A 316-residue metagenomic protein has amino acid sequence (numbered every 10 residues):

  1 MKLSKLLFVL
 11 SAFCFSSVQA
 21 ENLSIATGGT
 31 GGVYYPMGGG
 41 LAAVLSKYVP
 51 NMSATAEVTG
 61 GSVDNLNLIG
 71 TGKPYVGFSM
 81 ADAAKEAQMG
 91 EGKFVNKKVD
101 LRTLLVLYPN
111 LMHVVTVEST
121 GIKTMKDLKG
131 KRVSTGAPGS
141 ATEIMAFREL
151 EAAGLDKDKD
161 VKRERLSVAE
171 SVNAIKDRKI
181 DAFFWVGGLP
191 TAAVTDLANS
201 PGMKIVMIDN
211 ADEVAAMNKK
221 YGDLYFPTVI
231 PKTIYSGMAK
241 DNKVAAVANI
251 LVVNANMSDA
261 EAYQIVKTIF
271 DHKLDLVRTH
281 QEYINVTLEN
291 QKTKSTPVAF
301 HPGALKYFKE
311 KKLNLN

Functional and structural regions predicted by a protein language model:
F15-A20: Sec/Tat signal peptide C-region and signal peptidase I cleavage site
E21-A137: Short, glycine-/small- and polar/acidic-enriched structural segments that line small-molecule recognition paths
L23-S24, V44, F94-D100, Y108 (+4 more regions): Hinge/capping helix and adjacent helix->loop/strand transition within the periplasmic-binding protein
L41-N51, G92, E143-V161, K176-K179 (+2 more regions): Ligand-binding cleft/hinge of the Venus flytrap
A56-N67, D156-K176, G188-A192: Short helix-initiation/N-cap motifs at beta->coil->alpha
G70, F78-F94, F147, E151-G154 (+3 more regions): A ligand-binding cleft/hinge motif common to bilobed small-molecule-binding domains
K204-Q264, A299, Y307, L315: C-terminal lobe and pocket-closing loops of periplasmic/extracytoplasmic Venus-flytrap solute-binding proteins
T268-N316: Extracellular/periplasmic juxtamembrane helices and adjacent flexible linkers that interface with membrane partners
